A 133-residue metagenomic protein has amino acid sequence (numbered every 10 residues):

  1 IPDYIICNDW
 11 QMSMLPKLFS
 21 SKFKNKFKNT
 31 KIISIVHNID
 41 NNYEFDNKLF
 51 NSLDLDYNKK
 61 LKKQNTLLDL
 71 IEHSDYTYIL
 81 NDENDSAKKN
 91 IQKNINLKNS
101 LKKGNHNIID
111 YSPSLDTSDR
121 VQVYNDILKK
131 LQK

Functional and structural regions predicted by a protein language model:
I1-K133: Catalytic cores of nucleotide-sugar-dependent glycosyltransferases that transfer UDP/GDP/TDP-activated
